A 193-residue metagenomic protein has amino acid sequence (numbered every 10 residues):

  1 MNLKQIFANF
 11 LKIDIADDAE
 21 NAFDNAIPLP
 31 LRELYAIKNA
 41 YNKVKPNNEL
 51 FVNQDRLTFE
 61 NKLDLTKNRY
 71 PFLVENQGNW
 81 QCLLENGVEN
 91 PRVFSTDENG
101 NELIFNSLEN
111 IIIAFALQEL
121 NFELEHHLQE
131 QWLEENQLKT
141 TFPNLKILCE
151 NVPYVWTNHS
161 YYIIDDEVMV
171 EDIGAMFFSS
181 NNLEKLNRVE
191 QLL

Functional and structural regions predicted by a protein language model:
M1-N101, E119-W156, Q191: A surface-exposed partner-binding patch
N101-L108: Short, charged, low-complexity patches
L108-I111, F115, E119: Intrinsically disordered, low-complexity polar regions and short flexible loop motifs
W156-L193: Extended, charged low-complexity segments that frequently continue into or abut oligomerization scaffolds
